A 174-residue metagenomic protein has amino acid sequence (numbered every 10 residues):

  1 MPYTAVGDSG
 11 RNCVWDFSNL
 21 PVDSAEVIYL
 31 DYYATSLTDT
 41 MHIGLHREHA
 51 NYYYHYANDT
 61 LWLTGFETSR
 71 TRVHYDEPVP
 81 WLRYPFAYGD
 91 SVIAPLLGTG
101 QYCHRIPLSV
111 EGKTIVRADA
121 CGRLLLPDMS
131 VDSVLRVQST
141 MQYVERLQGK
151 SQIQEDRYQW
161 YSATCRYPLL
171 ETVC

Functional and structural regions predicted by a protein language model:
M1-C174: Conserved functional acidic sites
